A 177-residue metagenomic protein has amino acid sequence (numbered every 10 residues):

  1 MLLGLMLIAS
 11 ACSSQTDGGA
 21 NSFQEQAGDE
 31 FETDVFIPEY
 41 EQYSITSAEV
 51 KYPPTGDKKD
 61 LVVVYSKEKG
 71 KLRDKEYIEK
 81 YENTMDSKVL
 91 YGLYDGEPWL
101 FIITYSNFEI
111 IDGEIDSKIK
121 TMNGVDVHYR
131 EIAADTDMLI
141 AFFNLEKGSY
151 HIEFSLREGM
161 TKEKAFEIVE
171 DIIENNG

Functional and structural regions predicted by a protein language model:
M1-L3: Sec-dependent signal peptide recognition, specifically the positively charged N-region followed immediately by
I8-A11: C-terminal motif of bacterial Sec signal peptides marking the signal peptidase cleavage site
S13-Q15: Bacterial signal peptide processing site
A20-L139: Short, solvent-exposed recognition patches
A141-L145: A short, hydrophobic, proline-anchored segment that marks a local hinge/packing element in signaling and regulatory
E146-G177: Surface-exposed amphipathic alpha-helical segments
